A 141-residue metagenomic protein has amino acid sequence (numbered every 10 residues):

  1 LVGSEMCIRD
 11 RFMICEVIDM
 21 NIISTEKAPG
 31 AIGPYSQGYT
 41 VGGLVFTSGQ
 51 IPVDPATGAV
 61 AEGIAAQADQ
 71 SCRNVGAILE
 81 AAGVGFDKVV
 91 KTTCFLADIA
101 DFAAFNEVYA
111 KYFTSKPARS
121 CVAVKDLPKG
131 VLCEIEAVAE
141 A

Functional and structural regions predicted by a protein language model:
L1-I8: Short, small-residue-biased leader/transition segments that mark boundaries at the very start of proteins
V2, E16-D19: Acidic, Ala/Val/Gly-enriched low-complexity intrinsically disordered segments
D19-A141: Short, polar/acidic, helix-capping and beta-turn segments at strand->helix junctions that line the mouths
